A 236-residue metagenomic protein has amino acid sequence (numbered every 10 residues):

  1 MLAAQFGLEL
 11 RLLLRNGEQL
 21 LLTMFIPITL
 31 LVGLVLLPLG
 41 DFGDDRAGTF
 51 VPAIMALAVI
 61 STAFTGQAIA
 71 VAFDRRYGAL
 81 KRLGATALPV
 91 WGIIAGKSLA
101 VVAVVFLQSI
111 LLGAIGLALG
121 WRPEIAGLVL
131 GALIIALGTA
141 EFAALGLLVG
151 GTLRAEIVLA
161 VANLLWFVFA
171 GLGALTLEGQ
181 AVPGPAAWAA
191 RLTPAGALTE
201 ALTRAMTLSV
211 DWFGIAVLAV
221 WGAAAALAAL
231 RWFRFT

Functional and structural regions predicted by a protein language model:
M1-Q5, L175-F213: Short hydrophobic, aromatic-rich alpha-helical segments embedded in or entering the lipid bilayer of multi-pass
A3-L10, R76, W91-L99, A103 (+2 more regions): Alpha-helical membrane-protein architecture signal
Q5-Y77, V105, S109, E124-G131 (+3 more regions): Transmembrane helix-boundary elements of multi-pass transport/secretion proteins, especially ABC-type permease modules
G33-D41, G150-L192: Transmembrane helix segments
V35-L39, F73, R82, L117 (+7 more regions): Transmembrane helix-loop junction
V51-I60, L130-A144, L164-G171: Small-residue-enriched core segments of transmembrane alpha-helices in multipass membrane transport and channel
R82-W91: Short helix-to-coil transition segments within interhelical loops that connect adjacent transmembrane helices
V90-V161, S209-A219, A223-L227: Alpha-helical transmembrane segments and their short interhelical loops
